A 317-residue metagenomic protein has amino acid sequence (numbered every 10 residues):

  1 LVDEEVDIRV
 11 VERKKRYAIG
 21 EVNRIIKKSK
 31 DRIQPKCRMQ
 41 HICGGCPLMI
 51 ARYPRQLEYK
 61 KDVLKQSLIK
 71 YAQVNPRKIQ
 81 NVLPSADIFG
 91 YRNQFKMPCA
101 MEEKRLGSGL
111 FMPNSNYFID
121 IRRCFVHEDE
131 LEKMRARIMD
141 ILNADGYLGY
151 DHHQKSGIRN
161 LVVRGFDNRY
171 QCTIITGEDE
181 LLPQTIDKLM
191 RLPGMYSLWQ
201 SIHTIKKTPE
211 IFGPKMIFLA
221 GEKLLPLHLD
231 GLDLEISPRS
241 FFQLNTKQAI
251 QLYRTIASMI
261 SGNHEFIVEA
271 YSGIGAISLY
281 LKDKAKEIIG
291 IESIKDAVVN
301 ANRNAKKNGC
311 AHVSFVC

Functional and structural regions predicted by a protein language model:
L1-M216, L229, D233, I250 (+2 more regions): SAM-dependent transferase fold signal centered on methyltransferase-like domains, encompassing both Class I
E180-C317: Rossmann-like S-adenosyl-L-methionine
